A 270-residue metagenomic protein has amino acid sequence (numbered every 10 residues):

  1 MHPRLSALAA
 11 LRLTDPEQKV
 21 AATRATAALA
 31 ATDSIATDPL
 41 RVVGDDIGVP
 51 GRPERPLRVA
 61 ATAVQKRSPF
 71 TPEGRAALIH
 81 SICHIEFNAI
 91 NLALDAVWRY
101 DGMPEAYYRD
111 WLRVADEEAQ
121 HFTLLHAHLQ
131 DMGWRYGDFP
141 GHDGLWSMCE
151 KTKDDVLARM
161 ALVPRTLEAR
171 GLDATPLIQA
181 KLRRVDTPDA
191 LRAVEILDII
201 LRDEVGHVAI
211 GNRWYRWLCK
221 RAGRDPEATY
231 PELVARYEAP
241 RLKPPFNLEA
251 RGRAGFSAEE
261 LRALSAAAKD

Functional and structural regions predicted by a protein language model:
M1-D270: Non-heme di-metal
